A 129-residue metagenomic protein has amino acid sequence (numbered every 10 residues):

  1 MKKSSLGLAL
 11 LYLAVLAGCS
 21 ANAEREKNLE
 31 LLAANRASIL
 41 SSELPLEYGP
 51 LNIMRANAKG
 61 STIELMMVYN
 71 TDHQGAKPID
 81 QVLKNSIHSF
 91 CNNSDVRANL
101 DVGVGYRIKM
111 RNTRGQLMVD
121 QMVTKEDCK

Functional and structural regions predicted by a protein language model:
M1-L8: Bacterial N-terminal signal peptides that target proteins for export
V15-G18: C-terminal motif of bacterial Sec signal peptides marking the signal peptidase cleavage site
S20-A23: Bacterial signal peptide processing site
N28-Y48: Post-signal peptide N-terminal segment of mature Sec-exported envelope proteins
A37, L44, G75-N99: Short, non-transmembrane amphipathic alpha-helical segments
E47-T71: Short edge beta-strands and adjacent turn/loop segments
M67-T71, L83, N112-R114, V123: A mature extracytoplasmic/lumenal domain signature
N92-V119: A short amphipathic beta-strand at an alpha->beta junction
